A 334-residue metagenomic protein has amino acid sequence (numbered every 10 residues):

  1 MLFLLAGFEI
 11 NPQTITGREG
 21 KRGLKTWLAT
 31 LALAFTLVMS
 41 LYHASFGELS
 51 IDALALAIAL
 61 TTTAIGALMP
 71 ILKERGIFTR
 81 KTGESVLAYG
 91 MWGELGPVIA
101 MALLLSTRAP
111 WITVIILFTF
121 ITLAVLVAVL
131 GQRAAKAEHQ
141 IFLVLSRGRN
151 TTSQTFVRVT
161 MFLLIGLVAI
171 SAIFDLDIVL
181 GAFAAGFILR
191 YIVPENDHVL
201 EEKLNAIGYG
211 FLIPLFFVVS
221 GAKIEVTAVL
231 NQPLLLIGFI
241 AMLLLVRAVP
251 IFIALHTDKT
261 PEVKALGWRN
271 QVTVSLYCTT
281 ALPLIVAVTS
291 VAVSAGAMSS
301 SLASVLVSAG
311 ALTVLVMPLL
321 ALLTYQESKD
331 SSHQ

Functional and structural regions predicted by a protein language model:
M1, G23, V86-G90, T107-T122 (+2 more regions): Structural signal for the N-terminal portions of transmembrane helices and their immediately preceding loop/interface
M1-R22, Q140-F239: Membrane-interface junctions of multi-pass transporters
L4-E19, G66-T79, V129-L143, I188-E202 (+2 more regions): C-terminal ends of transmembrane helices
E9, L33-V38, I58-S85, M91-I99 (+3 more regions): Short helical (or helix-break) motifs at transmembrane helix termini and adjacent helical loops in multi-pass membrane
I10-F46, I51-A57, P110-L126, I224-D258 (+2 more regions): Entry/N-cap segments of selected transmembrane alpha helices and their immediately preceding amphipathic helices
E19, F78-W92, I115-I116, H198-E201 (+2 more regions): Membrane-interface alpha-helices at helix entry/exit sites of multi-pass transporters
F35-H43, E94-R108, F162-L176, L215-L230 (+1 more regions): Hydrophobic alpha-helical transmembrane segments in multi-pass integral membrane proteins
A44, I112-Q140, L255-L266, A309-Q334: Juxtamembrane and boundary regions of transmembrane helices in multi-pass small-molecule transporters and channels
